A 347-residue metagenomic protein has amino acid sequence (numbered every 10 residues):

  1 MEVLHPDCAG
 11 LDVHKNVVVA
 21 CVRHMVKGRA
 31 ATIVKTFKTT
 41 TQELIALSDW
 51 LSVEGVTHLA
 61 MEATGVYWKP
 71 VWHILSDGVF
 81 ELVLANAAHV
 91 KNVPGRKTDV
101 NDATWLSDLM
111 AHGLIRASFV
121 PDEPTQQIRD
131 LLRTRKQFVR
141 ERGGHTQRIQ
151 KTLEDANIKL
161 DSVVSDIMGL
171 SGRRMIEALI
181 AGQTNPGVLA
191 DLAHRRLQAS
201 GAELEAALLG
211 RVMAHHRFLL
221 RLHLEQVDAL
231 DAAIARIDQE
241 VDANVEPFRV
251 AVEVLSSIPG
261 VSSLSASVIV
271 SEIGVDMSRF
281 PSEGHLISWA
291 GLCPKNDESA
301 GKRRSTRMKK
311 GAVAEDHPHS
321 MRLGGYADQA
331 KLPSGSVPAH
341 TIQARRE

Functional and structural regions predicted by a protein language model:
M1-E347: A detector of single, family-specific signature residues that are central to catalytic or substrate-handling motifs
